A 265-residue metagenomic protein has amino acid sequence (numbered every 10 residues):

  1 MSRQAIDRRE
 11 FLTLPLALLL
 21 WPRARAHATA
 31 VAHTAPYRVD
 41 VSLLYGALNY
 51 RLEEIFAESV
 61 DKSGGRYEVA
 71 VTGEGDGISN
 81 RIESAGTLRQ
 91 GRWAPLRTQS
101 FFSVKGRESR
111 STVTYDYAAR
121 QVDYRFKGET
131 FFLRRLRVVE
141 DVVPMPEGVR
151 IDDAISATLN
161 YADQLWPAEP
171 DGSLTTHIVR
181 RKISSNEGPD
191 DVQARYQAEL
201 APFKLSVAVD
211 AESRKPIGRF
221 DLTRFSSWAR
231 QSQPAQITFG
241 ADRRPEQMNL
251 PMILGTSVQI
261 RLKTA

Functional and structural regions predicted by a protein language model:
M1-W21: N-terminal secretory signal peptides
R9-L12, A118, R125, I155: Intrinsically disordered, low-complexity regions of eukaryotic proteins
L12, L19, D141-V143, M248: Compositionally biased, intrinsically disordered/low-complexity regions enriched for serine, proline and threonine
H27-Y117, L165-A265: Acidic, serine/threonine-rich low-complexity disordered tracts
T98, K105-E140: Structured domain cores in non-transmembrane regions
Y124-S185: A charged, solvent-exposed segment within the mature domains of Sec-exported extracytoplasmic proteins
